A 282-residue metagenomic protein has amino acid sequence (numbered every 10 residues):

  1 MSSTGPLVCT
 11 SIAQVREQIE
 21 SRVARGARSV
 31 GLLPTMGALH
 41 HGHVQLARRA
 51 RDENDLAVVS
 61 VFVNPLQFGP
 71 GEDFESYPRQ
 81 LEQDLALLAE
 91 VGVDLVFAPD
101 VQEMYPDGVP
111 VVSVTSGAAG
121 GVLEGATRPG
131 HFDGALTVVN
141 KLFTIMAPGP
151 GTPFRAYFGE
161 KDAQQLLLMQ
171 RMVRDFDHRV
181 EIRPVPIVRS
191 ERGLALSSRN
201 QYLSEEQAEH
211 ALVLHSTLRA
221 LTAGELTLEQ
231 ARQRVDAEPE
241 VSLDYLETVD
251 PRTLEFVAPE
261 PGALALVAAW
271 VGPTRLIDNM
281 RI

Functional and structural regions predicted by a protein language model:
S2-E240, V249, T253, P273 (+1 more regions): Nucleotidyltransferase catalytic core that binds NTPs
P239, A258-P261: A structural signal for short secondary-structure junctions
L243, G262-L264: Active-site lining segments that contact anionic ligands and/or coordinate catalytic metals
L246: Substrate/ligand-engaging "lid" and interaction regions
E255-V257, L264-I282: Short, basic/aromatic-enriched C-terminal tail that caps enzymatic domains
